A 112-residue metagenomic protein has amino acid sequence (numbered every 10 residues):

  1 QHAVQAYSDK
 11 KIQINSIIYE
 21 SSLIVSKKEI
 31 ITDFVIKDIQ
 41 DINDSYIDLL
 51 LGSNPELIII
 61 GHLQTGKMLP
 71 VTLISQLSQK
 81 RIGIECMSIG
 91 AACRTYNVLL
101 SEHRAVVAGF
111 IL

Functional and structural regions predicted by a protein language model:
Q1-I42, S101-L112: Non-catalytic interface/targeting segments
D33, G66-L69, T95: Short active-site-adjacent helix-start/loop capping segments
D41, Q64-G66, G90: Short beta->alpha connector loops
I42-L51: A short, acidic, amphipathic alpha-helical segment used as a generic capping/interface helix at domain edges
L50-C86: Mid-chain, well-packed structural core segment of small domains
G83-S101: C-terminal structural segments of small proteins and small subunits
